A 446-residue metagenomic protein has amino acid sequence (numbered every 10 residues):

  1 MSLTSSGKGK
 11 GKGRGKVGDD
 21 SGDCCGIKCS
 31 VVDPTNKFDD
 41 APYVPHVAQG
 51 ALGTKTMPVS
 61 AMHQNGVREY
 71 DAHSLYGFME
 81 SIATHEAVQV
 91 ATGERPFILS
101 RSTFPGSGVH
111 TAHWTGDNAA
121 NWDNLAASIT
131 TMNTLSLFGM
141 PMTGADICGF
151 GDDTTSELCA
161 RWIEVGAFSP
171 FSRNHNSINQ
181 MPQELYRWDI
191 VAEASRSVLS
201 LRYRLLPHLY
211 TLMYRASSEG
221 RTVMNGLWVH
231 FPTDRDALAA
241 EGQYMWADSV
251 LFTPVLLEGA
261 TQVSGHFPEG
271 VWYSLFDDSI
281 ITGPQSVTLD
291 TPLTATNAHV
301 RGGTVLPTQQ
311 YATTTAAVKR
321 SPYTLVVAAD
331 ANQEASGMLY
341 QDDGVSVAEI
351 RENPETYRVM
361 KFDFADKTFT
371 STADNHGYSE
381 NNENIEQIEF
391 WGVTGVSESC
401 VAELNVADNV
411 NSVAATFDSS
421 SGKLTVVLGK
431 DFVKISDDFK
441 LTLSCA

Functional and structural regions predicted by a protein language model:
M1-R301: Catalytic-domain carbohydrate-binding cleft regions of carbohydrate-active enzymes
E241-G242, V263, R358-M360, V413: Residue-level detector of beta-strand structural context in well-folded domains
Q262, I280-G283, N405-A414: Short acidic, Gly/Pro-enriched loop/turn segments at secondary-structure junctions
S286-T288, A415-G422: A short, sequence-level motif marking secondary-structure junctions
V300-V410, D418-K423, L428-A446: Accessory, solvent-exposed terminal regions and/or long lumenal/extracellular loops of proteins
